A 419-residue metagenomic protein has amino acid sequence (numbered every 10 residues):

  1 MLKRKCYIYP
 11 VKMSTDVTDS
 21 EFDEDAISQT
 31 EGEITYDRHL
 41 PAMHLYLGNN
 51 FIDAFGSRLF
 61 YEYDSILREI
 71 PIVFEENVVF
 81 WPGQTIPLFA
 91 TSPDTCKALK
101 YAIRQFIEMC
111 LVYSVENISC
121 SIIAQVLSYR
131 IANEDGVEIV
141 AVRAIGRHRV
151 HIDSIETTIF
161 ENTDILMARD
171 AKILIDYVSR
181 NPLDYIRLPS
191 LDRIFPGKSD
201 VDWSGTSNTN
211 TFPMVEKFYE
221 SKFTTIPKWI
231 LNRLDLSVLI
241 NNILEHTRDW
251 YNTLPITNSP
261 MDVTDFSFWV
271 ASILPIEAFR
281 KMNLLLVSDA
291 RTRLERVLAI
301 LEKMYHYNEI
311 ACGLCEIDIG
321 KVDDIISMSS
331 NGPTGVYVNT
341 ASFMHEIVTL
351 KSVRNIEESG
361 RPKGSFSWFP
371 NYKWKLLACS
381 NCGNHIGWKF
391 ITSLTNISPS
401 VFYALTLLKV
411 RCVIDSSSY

Functional and structural regions predicted by a protein language model:
L2-A311, D318: N-terminal low-complexity, acidic/polar interaction/targeting segments
Y305-Y419: A short Gly-Trp-Pro
